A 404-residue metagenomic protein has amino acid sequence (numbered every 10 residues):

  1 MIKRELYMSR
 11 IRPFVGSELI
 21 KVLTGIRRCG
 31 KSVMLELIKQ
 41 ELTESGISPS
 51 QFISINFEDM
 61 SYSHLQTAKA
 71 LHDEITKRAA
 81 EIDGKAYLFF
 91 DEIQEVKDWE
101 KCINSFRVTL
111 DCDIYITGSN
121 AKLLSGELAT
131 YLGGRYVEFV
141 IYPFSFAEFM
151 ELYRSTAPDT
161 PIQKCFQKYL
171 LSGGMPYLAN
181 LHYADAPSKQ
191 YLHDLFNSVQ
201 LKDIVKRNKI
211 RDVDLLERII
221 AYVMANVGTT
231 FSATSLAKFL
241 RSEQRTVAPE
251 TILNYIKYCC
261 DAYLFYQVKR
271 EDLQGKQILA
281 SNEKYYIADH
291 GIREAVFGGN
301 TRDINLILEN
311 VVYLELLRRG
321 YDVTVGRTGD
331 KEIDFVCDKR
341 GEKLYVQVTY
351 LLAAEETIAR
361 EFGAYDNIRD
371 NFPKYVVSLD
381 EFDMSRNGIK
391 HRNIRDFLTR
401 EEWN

Functional and structural regions predicted by a protein language model:
I2-G16: Pre-Walker A adenine-sensing motif
L23: Hydrophobic anchor at the beta1->P-loop junction of P-loop NTPases
K31: Conserved lysine of the Walker
M34, I38: Hydrophobic positions on the alpha1 helix immediately C-terminal to the Walker A/P-loop
S54-D83: Short glycine-rich substrate-engagement loop in P-loop NTPases that contacts/grips substrate
S119-A121, G126-T230: Interdomain motor-coupling "hinge/lid" segment immediately C-terminal to the ATP-binding subdomain of NTP-driven enzymes
Y183-K343: Accessory nucleic acid-recognition modules appended to NTPase machines
G326, Y350-R395: Catalytic cores of nucleic-acid endonucleases
